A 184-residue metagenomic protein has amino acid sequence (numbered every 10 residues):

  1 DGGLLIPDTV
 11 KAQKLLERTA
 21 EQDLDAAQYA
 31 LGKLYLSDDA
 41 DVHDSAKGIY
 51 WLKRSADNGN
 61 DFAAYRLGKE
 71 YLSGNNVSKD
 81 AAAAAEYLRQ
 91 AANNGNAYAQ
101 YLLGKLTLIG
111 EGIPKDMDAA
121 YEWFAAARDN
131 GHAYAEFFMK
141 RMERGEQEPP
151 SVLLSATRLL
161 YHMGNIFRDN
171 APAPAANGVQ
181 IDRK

Functional and structural regions predicted by a protein language model:
D1, L5, A30-S37, R66-S73 (+2 more regions): Hydrophobic face of amphipathic alpha-helices that form TPR/SEL1-like repeat modules and related alpha-solenoid
I6-L15, D41-W51, S78-Y87, P114-W123 (+1 more regions): Structural signature of tandem alpha-helical TPR/SEL1-like repeats, specifically the intra-repeat loop/turn
R18-T19, R54-S55, R89-A91, A126-A127: Canonical positions in the second alpha-helix
S37, D61-N75, A82, E86-R89: Alpha-helical adaptor scaffolds
Y134-K184: Terminal, low-structured helical/coil segments at or just beyond the last alpha-helical repeat
